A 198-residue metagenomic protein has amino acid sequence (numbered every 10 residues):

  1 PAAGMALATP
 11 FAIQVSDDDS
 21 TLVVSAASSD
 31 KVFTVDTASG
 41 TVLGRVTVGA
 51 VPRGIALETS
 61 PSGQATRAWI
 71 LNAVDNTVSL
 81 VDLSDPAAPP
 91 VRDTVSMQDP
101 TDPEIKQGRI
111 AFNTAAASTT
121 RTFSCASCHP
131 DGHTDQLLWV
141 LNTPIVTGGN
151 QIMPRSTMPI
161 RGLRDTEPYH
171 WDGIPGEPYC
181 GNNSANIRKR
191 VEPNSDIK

Functional and structural regions predicted by a protein language model:
P1-K198: Periplasmic c-type cytochrome electron-transfer domains
